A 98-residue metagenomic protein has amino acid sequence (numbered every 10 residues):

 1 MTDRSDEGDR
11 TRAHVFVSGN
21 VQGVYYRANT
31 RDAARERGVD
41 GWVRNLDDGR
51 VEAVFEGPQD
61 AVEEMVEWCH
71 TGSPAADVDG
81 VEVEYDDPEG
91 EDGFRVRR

Functional and structural regions predicted by a protein language model:
M1-R98: Intrinsically disordered, low-complexity, mixed-charge
